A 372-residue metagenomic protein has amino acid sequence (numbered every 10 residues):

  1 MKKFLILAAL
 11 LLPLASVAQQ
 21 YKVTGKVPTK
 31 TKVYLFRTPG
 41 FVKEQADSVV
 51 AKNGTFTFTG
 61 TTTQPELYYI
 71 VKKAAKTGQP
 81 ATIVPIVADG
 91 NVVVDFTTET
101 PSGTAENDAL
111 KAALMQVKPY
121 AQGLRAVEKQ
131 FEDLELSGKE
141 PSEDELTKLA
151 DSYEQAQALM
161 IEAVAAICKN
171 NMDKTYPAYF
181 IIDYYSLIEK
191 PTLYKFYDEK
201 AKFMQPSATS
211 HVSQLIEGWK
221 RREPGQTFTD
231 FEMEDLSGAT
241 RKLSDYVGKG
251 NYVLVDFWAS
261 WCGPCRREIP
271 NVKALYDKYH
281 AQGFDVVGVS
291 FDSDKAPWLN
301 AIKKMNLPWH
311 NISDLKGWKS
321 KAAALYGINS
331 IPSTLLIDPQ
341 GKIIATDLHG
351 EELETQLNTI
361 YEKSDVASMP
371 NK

Functional and structural regions predicted by a protein language model:
M1-T24, S364, N371: Bacterial Sec-dependent N-terminal signal peptides
Q19-L159: A non-transmembrane, solvent-exposed segment enriched in polar/low-complexity residues
P80, V93, L146, E154-T227 (+1 more regions): N-terminal targeting signals for export/organelle localization
E232-V253: A short beta-strand-turn-helix
F257-A274: Conserved redox-active cysteine motifs that mediate thiol-disulfide chemistry, especially di-cysteine Cys-X(1-2)-Cys
L299-Q340: Short, internal strand/loop/helix patches that form the active-site neighborhood or redox-interaction surface
P339-K372: Thiol-/selenol-based redox modules, centered on thioredoxin-like and closely related oxidoreductase domains
